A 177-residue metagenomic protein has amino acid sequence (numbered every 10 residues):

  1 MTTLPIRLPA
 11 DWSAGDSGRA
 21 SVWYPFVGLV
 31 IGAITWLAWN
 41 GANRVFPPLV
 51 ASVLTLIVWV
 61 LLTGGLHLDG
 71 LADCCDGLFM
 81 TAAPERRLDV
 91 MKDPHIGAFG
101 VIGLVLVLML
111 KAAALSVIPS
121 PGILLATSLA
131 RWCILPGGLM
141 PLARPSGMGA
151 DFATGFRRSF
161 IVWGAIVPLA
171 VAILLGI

Functional and structural regions predicted by a protein language model:
M1-G64, A83-L88, D93-I177: Hydrophobic alpha-helical transmembrane segments
G65-G70: Juxtamembrane transmembrane-helix boundary signature
L78-M80: Catalytic P-loop NTPase motifs of RecA-like helicase/translocase cores
